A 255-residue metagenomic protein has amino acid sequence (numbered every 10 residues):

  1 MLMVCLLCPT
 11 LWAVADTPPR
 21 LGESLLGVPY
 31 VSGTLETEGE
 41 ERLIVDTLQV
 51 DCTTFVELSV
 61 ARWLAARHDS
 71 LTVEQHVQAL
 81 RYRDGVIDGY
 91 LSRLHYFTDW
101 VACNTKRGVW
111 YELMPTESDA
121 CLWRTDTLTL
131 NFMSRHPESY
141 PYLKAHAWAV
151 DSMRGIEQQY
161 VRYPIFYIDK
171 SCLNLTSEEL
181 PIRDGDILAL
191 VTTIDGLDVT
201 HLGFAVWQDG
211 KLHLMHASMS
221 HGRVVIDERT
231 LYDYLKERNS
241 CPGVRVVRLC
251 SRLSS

Functional and structural regions predicted by a protein language model:
M1-T10: Bacterial N-terminal signal peptides
A13-A15: Boundary at the C-terminal end of the N-terminal hydrophobic targeting segment
T17-L26, L35: Sequence/structural signature of beta-propeller domains
G33-Y163, A189, W207, H216-M219: Acidic/His-rich structured neighborhood in mature extracellular/periplasmic domains
F166-E178, T192: Short alpha-helix capping/helix-loop boundary micro-motifs
P181-I182: Short, well-ordered loop/turn sites that connect or cap secondary structure elements
L188-S255: C-terminal soluble interaction/assembly domains
